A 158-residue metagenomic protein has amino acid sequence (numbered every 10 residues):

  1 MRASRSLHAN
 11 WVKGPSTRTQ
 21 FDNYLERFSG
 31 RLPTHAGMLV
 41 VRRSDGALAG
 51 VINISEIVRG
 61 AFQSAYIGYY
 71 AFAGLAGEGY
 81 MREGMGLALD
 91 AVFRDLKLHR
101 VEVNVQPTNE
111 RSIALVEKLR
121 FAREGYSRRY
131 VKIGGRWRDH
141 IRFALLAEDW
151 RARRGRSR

Functional and structural regions predicted by a protein language model:
M1-G74, W137-R158: GNAT-family acyltransferases
S16, P107-T108, V131: Positions that flank functional sites
R31, A91, D95: Short alpha-helical functional segments enriched in proximate histidine and acidic residues
G46, G79, N109, G135: Conserved G/P- and acidic residue-centered "switch" motifs that form tight phosphate/ATP-binding loops in soluble
Y69-A71, G77-A91, E110-K118: Conserved acetyl-CoA-binding loop-helix of GNAT-fold acetyltransferases
D95-N104: Conserved GNAT acetyl-CoA-binding A-motif
N104, A122-D139: Conserved catalytic-core motifs of GNAT/GCN5-like acyltransferases
